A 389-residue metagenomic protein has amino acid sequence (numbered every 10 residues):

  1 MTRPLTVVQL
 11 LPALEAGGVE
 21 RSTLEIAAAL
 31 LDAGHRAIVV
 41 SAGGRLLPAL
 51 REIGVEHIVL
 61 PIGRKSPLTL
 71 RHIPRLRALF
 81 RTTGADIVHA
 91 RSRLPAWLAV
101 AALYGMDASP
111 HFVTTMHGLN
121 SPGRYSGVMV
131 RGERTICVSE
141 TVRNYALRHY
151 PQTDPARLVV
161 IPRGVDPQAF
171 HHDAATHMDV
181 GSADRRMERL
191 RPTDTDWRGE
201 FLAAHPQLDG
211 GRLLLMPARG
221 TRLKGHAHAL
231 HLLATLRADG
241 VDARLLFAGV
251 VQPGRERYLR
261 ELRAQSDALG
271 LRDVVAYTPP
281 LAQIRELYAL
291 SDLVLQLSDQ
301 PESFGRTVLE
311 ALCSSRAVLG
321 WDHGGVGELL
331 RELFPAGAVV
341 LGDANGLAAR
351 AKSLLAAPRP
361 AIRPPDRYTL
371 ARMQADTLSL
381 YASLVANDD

Functional and structural regions predicted by a protein language model:
G17-E25, R212, M216-T235: A conserved mid-protein helix/loop that constitutes part of the nucleotide-sugar donor-binding site
V39, A317-G320: Short hydrophobic beta-strand element within catalytic cores of glycosyltransferases and related nucleotide-activated
F80, P280-L281, L287-S291, R306: Short alpha-helical donor nucleotide-sugar binding micro-motif in glycosyltransferases
A90-A96, M116: Short His-centered aromatic/hydrophobic patch
Y104-E140, N144, P151-Q152: A conserved, positively charged/aromatic
A169-F170, A356-A386: A charged, aromatic-enriched C-terminal amphipathic alpha-helix characteristic of glycosyltransferases across folds
G254-L259, R272-L281, L287: Active-site donor-binding acidic/aromatic loop of nucleotide-activated sugar and phosphosugar transferases involved
E332-N345, K352-A357: Conserved acidic donor-binding segment of nucleotide-sugar-dependent glycosyltransferases
